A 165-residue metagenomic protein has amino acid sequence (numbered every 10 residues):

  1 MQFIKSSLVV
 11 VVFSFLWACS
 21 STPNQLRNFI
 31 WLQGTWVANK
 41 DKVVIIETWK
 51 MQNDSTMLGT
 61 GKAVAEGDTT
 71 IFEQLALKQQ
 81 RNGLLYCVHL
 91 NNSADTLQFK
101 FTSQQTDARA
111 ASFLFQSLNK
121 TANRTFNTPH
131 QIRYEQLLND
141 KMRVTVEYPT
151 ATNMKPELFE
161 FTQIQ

Functional and structural regions predicted by a protein language model:
M1-L8: Bacterial N-terminal signal peptides that target proteins for export
S7, L16-Q25: Bacterial Sec-dependent signal peptides at the C-terminal "C-region" and cleavage site
C19, T96-Q105, K141-Q165: Edge beta-strand at a domain terminus
S21-T35: N-terminal helix-cap/turn-to-beta initiation motif at the start of protein domains
W31-E47: Tryptophan-anchored aromatic micro-motifs
N39-V43, R124-T125, T152-N153: Solvent-exposed loop/turn segments connecting transmembrane beta-strands in outer-membrane beta-barrel proteins
V44-N119: Central antiparallel beta-sheet cores of small beta-barrel/beta-sandwich binding domains
A111-R133, E147: Well-ordered alpha/beta subsegment
